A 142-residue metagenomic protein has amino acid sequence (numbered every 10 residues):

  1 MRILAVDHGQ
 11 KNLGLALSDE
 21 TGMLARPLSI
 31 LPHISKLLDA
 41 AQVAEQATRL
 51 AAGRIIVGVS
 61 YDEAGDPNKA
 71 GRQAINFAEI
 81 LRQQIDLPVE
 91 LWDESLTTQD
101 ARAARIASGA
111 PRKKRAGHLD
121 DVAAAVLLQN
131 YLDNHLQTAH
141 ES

Functional and structural regions predicted by a protein language model:
M1-L4, Q10-S142: Phosphate- and other anionic-substrate recognition elements at nucleic-acid/protein interfaces
